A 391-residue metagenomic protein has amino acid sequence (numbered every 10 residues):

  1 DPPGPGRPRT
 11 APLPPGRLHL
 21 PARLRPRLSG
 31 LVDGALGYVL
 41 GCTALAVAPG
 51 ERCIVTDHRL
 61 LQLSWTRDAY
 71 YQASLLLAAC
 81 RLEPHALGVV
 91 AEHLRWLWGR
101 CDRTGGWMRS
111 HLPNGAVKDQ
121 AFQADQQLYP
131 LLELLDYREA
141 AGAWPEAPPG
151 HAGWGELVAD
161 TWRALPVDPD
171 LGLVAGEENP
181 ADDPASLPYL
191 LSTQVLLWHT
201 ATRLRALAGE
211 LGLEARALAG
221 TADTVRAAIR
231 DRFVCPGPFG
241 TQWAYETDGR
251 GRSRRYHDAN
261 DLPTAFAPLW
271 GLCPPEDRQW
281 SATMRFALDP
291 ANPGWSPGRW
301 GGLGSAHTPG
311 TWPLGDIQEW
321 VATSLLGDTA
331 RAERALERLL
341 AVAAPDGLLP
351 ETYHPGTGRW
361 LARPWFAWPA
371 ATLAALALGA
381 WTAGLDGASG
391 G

Functional and structural regions predicted by a protein language model:
D1-S64, E92, G347: Low-complexity, Ser/Thr/Pro/Gly-enriched N-terminal "stalk/linker" regions
P15-L24, Y70-P84, Y129-A147, V195-L211 (+3 more regions): Well-ordered alpha-helical scaffold segments within catalytic/enzyme domains
L31-A48, H85-W107, E139, A152-L173 (+3 more regions): Long, well-ordered core segments of solenoidal/helical folds
A48-H58, G106-F122, L171-Y189, G249 (+1 more regions): Acidic/His metal-coordination segments adjacent to aromatic residues that form catalytic metal sites in metalloenzymes
Q62-P169, Q194, P364-W381: Aromatic-rich carbohydrate-recognition surfaces in CAZymes
T66, E156, P169, L173 (+2 more regions): Extended ligand-binding clefts on enzyme/binding-domain cores
D119-Y137, R254-P274, T311-G391: C-terminal capping/lid segments that line or modulate ligand- or cofactor-binding pockets
A152-G155, E177-E178, P184-W198, T202-L211: Structured, solvent-exposed acidic/aromatic patches
